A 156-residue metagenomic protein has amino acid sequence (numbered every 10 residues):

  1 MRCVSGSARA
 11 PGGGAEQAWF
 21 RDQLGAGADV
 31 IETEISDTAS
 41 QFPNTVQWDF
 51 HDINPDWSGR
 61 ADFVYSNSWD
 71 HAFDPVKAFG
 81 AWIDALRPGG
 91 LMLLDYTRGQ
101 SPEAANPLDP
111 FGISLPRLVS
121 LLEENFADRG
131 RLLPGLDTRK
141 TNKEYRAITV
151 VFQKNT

Functional and structural regions predicted by a protein language model:
R2-I53: Class I SAM-dependent methyltransferase SAM/SAH-binding core
H51-V64: A short acidic, Gly/Pro-enriched loop at the edge of an enzyme's catalytic core that lines a small-molecule cofactor
D62-P75: A short SAM/SAH-binding and catalytic strip from SAM-dependent methyltransferases
V76-L91: A short glycine-rich, Lys/Arg-flanked "PGG" loop and its adjoining helix->strand segment in the class I
G89-S101: Conserved beta-strand signature within the Rossmann-like core of class I S-adenosyl-L-methionine
G99, E103-L133: Conserved Class I S-adenosyl-L-methionine
N125-T156: Core SAM-dependent methyltransferase catalytic element
